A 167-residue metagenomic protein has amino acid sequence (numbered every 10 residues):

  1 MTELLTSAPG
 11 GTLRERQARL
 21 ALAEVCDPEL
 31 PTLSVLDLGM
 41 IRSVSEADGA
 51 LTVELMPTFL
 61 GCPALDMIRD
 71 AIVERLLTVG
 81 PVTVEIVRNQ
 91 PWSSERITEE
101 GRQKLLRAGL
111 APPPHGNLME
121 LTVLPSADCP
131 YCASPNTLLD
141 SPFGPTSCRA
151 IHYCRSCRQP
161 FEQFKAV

Functional and structural regions predicted by a protein language model:
M1-V167: Domain-level signature for proteins that mediate thiol-based redox and metal-cofactor handling
